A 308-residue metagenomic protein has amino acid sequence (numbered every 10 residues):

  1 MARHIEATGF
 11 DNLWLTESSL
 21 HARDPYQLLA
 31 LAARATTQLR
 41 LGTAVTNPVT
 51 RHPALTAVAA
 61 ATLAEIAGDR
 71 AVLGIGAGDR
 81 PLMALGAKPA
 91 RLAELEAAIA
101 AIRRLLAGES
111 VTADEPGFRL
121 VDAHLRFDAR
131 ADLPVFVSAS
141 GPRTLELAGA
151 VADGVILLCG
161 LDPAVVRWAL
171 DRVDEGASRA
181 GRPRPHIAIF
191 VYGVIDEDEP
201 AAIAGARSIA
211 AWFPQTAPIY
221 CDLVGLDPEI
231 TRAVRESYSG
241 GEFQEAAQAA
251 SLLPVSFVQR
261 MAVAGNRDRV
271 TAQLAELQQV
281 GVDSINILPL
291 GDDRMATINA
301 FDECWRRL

Functional and structural regions predicted by a protein language model:
M1-T43, L133: N-terminal beta1-alpha1-beta2 module of alpha/beta enzyme domains
R3-A7, L29-R40, A60-A71, G149-A150 (+2 more regions): Acidic (Asp/Glu)-rich catalytic clusters
I5, G9, A32, L63 (+7 more regions): Conserved, mostly hydrophobic/aromatic
L13-L15, L41-A44, A71-I75, V135-S138 (+3 more regions): Hydrophobic faces of well-ordered beta-strands that scaffold small-molecule active sites in alpha/beta enzyme cores
A22-L31, L161-G176, M295-N299: Active-site-adjacent beta->alpha loops and helix N-cap segments on the catalytic face of soluble alpha/beta enzymes
R23-T46, T50, A98-A101, L105 (+2 more regions): Alpha-helix-loop-beta-strand connector modules within alpha/beta enzyme cores
T46-P53, A129-S140, G193-D196, S256-D268: Active-site mouth loops of central-metabolism enzymes
K88-L125, V166-R167, D171, E175-Q279: An alpha-helical appendage that flanks or caps ligand/catalytic pockets
